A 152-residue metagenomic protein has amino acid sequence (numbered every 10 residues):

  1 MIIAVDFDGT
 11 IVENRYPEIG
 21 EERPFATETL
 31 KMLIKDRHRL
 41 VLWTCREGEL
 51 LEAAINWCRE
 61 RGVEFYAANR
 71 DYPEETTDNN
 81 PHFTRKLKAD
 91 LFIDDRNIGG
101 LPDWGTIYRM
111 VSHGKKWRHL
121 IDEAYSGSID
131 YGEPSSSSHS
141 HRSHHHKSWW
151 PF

Functional and structural regions predicted by a protein language model:
M1-T77: Alpha-helical substrate-recognition element adjacent to the catalytic core
L51-F152: C-terminal cap/substrate-recognition subdomain and adjoining C-terminal extension of metal-dependent phosphatase-like
